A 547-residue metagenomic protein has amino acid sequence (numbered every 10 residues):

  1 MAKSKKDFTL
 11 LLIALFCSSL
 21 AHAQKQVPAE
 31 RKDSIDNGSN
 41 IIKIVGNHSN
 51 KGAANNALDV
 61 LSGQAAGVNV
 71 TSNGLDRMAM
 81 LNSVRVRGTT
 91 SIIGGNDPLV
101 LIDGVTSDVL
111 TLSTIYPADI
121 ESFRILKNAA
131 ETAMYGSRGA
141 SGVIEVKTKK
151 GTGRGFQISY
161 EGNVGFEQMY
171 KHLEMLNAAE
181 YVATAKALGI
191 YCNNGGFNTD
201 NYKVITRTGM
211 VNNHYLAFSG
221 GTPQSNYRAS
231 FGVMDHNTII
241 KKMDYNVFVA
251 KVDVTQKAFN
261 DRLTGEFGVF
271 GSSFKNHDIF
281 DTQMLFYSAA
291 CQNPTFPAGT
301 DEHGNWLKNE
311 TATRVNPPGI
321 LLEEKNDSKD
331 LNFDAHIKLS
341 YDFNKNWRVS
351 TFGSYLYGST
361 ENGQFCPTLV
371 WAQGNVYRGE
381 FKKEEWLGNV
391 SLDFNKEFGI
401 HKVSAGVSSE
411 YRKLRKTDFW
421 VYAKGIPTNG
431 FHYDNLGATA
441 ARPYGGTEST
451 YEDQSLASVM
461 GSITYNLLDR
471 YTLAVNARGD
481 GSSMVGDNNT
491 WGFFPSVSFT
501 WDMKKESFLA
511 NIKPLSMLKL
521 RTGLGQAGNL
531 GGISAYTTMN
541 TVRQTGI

Functional and structural regions predicted by a protein language model:
M1-A258, L263-S272, N332-D334, D453 (+1 more regions): Short, small/polar-rich motifs associated with maturation and membrane association, primarily at protein termini
N56, I102, S141, V211-Y215 (+10 more regions): Transmembrane beta-barrel architecture of outer-membrane proteins
L126, K147-K149, A217-G221, S230 (+8 more regions): Transmembrane beta-barrel domains of outer membrane proteins
T152-G196, T238-M243, V249, D253-N332 (+3 more regions): Surface-exposed loop/interface segments of Gram-negative outer-membrane beta-barrel transport/assembly proteins
G162, F231-N237, L473-S482, T522: Transmembrane beta-strand segments that form the barrel wall of outer-membrane beta-barrel proteins
F259-N260, N344, L468: Residue-level recognition of beta-strand termini and adjacent short loop/turns
D487-W491: Short glycine/threonine-rich loop-to-helix capping motif typified by GTGT followed within a few residues by an Asp-Pro
